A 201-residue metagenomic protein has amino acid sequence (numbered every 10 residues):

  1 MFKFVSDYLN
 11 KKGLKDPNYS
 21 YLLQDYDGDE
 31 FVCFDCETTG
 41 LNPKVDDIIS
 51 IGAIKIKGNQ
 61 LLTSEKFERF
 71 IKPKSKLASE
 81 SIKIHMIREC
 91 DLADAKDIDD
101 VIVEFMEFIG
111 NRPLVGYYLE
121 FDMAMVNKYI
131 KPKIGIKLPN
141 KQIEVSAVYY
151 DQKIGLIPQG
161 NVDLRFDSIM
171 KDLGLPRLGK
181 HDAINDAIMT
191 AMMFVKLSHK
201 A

Functional and structural regions predicted by a protein language model:
K3-N127, P132, I136-N140, D163-H181: Conserved non-catalytic scaffold segment of RNase H-like nuclease domains
T38-G40, A147, M189: Short, glycine/acidic-enriched loop or turn micro-motifs at the edges of active sites
L41-P43, Y150, M192: Conserved protein kinase catalytic core
N127, A191-S198: Short, amphipathic alpha-helical segments that act as regulatory/interfacial helices in nucleotide-processing proteins
I143-G160: Short alpha-helix plus adjacent loop in nuclease-associated cores
D182-M193: Acidic, divalent-metal-coordinating active-site segment for phosphoryl/phosphodiester hydrolysis, typified by short
